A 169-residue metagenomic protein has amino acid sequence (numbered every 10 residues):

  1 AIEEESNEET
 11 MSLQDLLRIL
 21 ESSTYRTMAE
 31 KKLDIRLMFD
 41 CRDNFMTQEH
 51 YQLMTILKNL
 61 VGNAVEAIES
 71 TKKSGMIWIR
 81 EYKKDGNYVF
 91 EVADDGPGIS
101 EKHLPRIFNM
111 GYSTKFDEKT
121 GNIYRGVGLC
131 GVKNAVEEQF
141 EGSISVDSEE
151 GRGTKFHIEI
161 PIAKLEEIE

Functional and structural regions predicted by a protein language model:
T10-R26: Short beta-to-alpha transition helix within the HATPase_c
D34-N44: Conserved catalytic submotifs in the C-terminal HATPase_c
K58-E66: Conserved polar catalytic motif of the HATPase_c/GHKL fold
S74-G86: Short beta-strand/loop element within the Bergerat-fold HATPase_c
D94: Acidic ATP/Mg2+-coordinating residue in the GHKL
I99-G111: Short conserved segment of the HATPase_c
K119-K133: Glycine-rich phosphate-binding loop
G131-E141: Conserved glycine-/histidine-rich ATP-lid loop and adjacent helix of the Bergerat-fold HATPase_c
